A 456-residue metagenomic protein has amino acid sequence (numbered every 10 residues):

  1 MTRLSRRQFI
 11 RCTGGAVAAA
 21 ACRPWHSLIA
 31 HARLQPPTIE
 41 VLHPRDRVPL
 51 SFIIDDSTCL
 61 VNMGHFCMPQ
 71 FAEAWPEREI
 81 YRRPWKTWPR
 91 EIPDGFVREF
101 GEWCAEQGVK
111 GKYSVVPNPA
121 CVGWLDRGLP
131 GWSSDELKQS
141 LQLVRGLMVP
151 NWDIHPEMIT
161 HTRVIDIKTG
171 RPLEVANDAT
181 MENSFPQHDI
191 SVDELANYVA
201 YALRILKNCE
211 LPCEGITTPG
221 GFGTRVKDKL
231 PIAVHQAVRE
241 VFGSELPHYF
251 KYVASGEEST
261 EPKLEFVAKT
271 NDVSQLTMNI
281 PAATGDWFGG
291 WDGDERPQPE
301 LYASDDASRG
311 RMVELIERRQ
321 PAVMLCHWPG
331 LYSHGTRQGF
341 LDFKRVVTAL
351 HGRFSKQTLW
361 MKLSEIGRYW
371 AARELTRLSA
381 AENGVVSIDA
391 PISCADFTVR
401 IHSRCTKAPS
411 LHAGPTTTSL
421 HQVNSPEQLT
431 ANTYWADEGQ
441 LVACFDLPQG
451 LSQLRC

Functional and structural regions predicted by a protein language model:
T2, Q8-I29: N-terminal export signals
A32-P44, S51, S57, S133-S134 (+7 more regions): Active-site-adjacent pocket scaffolds in enzyme catalytic domains
Q35-D153, T160-T162, V192, A196-G223 (+3 more regions): Active-site beta->alpha N-cap acidic-glycine motif
D56-S57, M158, W328, L363: Active-site metal-binding loops of divalent metal-dependent hydrolases
C59-N62, P119-L125, T162-K168, F222-D228 (+3 more regions): Short catalytic/ligand-binding loop motif for oxyanion handling, primarily in non-cytosolic enzymes, centered on
Q320-S333, L363-S364: Substrate-binding cleft of secreted/luminal carbohydrate-active enzymes
G339-L375: Catalytic cores of secreted or luminal carbohydrate-active enzymes
R373-C456: C-terminal beta-sandwich/jelly-roll accessory domains of carbohydrate-active enzymes
